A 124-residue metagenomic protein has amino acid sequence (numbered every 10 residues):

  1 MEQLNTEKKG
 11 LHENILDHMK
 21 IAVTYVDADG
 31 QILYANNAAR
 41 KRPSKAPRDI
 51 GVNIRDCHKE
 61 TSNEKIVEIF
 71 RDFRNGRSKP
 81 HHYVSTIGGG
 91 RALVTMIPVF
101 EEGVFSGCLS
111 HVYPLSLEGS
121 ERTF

Functional and structural regions predicted by a protein language model:
M1-H12, Y113-F124: Juxtadomain coupling helices with adjacent low-complexity linkers
E2-A35: Sensory modules in modular signal-transduction proteins
A38, R42-E121: Sensory/regulatory domains in signal-transduction proteins
